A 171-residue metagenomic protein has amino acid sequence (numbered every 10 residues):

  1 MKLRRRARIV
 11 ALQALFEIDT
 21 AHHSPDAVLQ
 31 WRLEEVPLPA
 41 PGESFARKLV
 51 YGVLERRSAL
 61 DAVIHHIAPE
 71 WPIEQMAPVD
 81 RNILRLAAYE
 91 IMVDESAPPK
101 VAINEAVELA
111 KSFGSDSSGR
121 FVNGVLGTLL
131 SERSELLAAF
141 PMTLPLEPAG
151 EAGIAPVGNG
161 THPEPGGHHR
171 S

Functional and structural regions predicted by a protein language model:
M1-S171: N-terminal interaction/assembly modules
